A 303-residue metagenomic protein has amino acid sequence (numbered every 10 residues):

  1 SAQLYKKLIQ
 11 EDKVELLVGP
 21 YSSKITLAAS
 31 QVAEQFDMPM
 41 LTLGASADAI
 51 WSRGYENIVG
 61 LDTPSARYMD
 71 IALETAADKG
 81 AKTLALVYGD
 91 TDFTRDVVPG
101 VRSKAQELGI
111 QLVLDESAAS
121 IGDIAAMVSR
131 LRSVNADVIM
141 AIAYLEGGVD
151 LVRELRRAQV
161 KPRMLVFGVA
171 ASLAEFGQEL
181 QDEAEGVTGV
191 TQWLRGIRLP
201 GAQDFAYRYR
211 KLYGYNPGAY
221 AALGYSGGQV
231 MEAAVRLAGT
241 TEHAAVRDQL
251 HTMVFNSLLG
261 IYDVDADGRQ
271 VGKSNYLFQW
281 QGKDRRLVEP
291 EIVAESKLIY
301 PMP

Functional and structural regions predicted by a protein language model:
S1-P303: Extracytosolic ligand-binding ectodomains
